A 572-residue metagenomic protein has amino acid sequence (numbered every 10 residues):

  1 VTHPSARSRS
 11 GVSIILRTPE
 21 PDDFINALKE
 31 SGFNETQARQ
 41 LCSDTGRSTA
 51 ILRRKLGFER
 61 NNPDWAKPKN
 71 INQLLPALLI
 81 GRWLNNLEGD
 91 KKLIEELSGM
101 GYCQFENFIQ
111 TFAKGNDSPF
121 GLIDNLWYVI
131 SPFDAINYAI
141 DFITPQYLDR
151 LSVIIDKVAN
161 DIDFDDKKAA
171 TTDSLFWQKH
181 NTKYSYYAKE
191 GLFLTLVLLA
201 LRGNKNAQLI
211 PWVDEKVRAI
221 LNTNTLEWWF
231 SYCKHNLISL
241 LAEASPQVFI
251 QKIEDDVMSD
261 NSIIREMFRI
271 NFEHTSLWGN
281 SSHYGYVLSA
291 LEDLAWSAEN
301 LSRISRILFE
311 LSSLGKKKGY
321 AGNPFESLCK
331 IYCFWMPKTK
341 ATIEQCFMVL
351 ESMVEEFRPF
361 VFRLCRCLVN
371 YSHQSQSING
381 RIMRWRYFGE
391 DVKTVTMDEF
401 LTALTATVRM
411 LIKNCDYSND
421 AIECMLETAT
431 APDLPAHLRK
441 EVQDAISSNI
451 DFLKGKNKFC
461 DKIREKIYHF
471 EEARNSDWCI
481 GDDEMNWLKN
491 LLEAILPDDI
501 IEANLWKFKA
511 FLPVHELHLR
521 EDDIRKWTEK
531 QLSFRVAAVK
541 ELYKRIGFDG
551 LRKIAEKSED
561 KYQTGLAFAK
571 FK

Functional and structural regions predicted by a protein language model:
H3-I15, P19-D23, K29-K572: Non-catalytic all-alpha helical scaffold/repeat segments
